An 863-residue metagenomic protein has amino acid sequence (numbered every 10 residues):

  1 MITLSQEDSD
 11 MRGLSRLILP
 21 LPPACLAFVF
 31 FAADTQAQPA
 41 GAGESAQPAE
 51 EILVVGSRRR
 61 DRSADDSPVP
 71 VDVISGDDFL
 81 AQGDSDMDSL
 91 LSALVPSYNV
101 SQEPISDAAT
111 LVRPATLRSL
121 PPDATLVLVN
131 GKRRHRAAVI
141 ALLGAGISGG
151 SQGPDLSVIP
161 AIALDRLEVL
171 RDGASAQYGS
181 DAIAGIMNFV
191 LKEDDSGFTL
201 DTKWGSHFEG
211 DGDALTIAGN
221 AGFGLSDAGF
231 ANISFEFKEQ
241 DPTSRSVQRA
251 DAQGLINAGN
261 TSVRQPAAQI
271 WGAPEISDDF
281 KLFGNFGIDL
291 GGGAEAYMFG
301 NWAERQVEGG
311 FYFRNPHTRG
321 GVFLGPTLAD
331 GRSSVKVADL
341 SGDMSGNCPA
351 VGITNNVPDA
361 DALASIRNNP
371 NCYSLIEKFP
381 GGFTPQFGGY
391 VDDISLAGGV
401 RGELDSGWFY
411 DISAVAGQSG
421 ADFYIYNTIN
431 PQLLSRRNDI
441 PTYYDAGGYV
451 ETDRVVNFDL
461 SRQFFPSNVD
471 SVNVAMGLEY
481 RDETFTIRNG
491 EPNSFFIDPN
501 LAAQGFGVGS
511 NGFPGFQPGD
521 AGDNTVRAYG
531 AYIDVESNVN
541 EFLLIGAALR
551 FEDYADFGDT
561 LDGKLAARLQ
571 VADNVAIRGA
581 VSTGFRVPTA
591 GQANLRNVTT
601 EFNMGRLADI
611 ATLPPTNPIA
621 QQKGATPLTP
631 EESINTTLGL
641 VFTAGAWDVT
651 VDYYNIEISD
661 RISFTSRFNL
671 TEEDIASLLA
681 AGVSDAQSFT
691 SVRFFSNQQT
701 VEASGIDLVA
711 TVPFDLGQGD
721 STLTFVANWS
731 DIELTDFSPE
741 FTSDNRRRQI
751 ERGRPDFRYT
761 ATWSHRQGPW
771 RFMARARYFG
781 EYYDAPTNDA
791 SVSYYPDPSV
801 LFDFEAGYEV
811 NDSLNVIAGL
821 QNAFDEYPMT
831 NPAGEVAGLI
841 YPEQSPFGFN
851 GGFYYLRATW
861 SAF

Functional and structural regions predicted by a protein language model:
I52-Q82, A109, A138-G149: N-terminal periplasmic "start-of-domain" segments of outer-membrane beta-barrel proteins
M87-L94, R113-A115, L128, D155-S157 (+2 more regions): N-terminal periplasmic accessory domains that precede and gate Gram-negative outer-membrane beta-barrel machines
L91-A138: Extracytoplasmic beta-strand/coil segments of soluble accessory domains associated with Gram-negative outer-membrane
K132-R171: Short acidic/polar hinge/loop motifs at secondary-structure boundaries that mediate gating or recognition
A137, I658, Y778-D784, Y808-F863: C-terminal beta-signal and adjacent terminal beta-strands/loops of Gram-negative outer-membrane beta-barrel proteins
S196, E209-G381, P385-E403, E805 (+1 more regions): Transmembrane beta-barrel wall of Gram-negative outer-membrane proteins
P385, V391, D405, A416 (+2 more regions): Outer-membrane beta-barrel transmembrane domain signature of Gram-negative proteins, especially the mid-to-C-terminal
M476, Y654-P786: Gram-negative outer-membrane beta-barrel transporters
